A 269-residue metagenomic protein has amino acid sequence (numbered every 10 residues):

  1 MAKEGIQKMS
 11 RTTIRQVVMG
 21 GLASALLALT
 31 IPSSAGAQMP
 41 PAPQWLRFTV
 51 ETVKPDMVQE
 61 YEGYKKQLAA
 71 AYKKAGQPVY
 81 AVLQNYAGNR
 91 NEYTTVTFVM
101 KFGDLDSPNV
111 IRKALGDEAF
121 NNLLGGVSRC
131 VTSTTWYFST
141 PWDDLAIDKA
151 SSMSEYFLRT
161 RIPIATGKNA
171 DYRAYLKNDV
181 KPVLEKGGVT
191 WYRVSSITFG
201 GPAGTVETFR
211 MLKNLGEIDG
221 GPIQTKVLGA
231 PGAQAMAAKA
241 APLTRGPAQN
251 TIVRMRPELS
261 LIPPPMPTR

Functional and structural regions predicted by a protein language model:
M1, Q16-V17, C130, I252: Detector for intrinsically disordered, low-structure N-terminal pre-sequences
K3-A25, I31: Bacterial N-terminal signal peptides that target proteins for export
T12, L26, A35-G36, A87: Serine/proline-rich low-complexity intrinsically disordered segments, especially terminal tails, linkers
L26-L27, V227: Residues at secondary-structure transition points
G36-R269: Short S/T/G/P-rich N-terminal loop/turn motif that feeds into the first structured element of a domain
